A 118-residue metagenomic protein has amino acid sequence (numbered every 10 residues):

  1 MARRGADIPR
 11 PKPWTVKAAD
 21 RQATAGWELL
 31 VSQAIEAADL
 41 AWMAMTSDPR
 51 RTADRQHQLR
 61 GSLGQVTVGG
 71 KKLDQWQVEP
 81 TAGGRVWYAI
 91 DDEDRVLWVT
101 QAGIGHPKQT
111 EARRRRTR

Functional and structural regions predicted by a protein language model:
M1-G84, I90-R118: Basic, Lys/Arg-enriched alpha-helical interface segments
